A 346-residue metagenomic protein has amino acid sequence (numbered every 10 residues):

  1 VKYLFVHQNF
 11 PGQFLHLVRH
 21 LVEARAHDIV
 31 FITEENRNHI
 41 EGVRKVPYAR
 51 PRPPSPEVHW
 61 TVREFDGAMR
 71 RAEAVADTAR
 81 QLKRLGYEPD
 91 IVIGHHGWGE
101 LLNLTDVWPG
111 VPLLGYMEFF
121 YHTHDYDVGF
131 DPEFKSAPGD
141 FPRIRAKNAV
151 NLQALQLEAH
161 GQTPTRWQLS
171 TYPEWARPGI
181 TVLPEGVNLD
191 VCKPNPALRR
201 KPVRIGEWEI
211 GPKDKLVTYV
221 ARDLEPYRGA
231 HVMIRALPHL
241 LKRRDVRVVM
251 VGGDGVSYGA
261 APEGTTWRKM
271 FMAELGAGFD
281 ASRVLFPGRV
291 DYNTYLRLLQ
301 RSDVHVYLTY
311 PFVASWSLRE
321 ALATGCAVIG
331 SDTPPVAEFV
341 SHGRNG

Functional and structural regions predicted by a protein language model:
V1-R44, Q162, L240-K242: N-terminal subdomain of nucleotide-sugar transferases
R52-V62, G110-A149, D190-P202, G211-P212 (+1 more regions): Acceptor-binding helix/loop patch of EC 2.4 sugar-transfer enzymes, predominantly nucleotide-sugar-dependent
A159, R297-V313, C326: Acidic donor-binding loop of glycosyltransferase active sites
T165, A221, V306-Y310: Short Ser/Thr-rich beta->loop micro-motif in glycosyltransferases that lines and helps position the nucleotide-sugar
W167, G186: Carbohydrate-associated surface elements
V203-R228, I234-P238, V248-V249: Conserved donor-binding/catalytic core segment of Leloir-type glycosyltransferases
V256, P262-N293: Nucleotide-activated donor-binding/catalytic signature segment of Leloir-type glycosyltransferases, i.e., the conserved
T333-G343: Short acidic/histidine- and often glycine-rich active-site loop of Leloir-type glycosyltransferases that engages
